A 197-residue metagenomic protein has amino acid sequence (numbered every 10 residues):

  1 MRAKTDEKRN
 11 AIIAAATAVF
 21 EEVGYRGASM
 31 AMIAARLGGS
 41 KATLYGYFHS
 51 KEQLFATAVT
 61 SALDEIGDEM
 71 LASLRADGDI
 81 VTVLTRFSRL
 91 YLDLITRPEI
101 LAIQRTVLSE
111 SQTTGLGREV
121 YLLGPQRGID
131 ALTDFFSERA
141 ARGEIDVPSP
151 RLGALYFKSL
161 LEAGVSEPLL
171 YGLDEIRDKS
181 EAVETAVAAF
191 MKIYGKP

Functional and structural regions predicted by a protein language model:
M1-E7, P148, P197: N-terminal intrinsically disordered/low-complexity leader segments
K8, K51, A58, A62-L63 (+5 more regions): Hydrophobic/aromatic residues within well-ordered alpha-helical segments
A11, A15, V19-Q53, T57-A58: Helix-turn-helix
A58-F87, S137: Amphipathic alpha-helical linker/stalk segments
T82, L94, A102, G115-A141 (+1 more regions): Amphipathic alpha-helical packing segments from all-alpha helical-bundle domains
T82-L108, K196-P197: Helical hydrophobic small-molecule/effector-binding pocket
I95-E119, E167-Y171: Amphipathic alpha-helical segments used for helix-helix packing
R118, L122, A140-A188: Hydrophobic/aromatic-rich alpha-helical bundle segments in the mid-to-C-terminal region
